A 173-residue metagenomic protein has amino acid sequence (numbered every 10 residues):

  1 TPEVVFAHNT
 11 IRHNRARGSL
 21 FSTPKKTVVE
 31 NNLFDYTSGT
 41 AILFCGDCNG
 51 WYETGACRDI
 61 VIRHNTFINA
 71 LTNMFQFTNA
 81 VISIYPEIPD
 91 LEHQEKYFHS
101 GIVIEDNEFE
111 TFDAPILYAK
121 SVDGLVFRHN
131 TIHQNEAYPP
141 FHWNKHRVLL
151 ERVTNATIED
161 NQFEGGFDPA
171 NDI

Functional and structural regions predicted by a protein language model:
T1, F6, N14, S19 (+14 more regions): Parallel beta-helix/beta-solenoid
I11, K26, F34, N49 (+4 more regions): Short, glycine-/Ser/Thr-/acidic-enriched flexible segments
R15-S22, S38-C45, L71-N79, F112-A119 (+2 more regions): Short glycine/acidic-rich loop motifs that flank beta-strands on beta-rich extracellular proteins
F21, F34, F44, F67-N69 (+5 more regions): Extracellular beta-strand solenoids
C48-T54, N73-F75, P86-K96: Intrinsically disordered, low-complexity Ser/Thr- and acidic-rich flexible linkers and loops, especially at boundaries
M74-P86, H129, W143-K145, L149: Active-site pocket scaffolds in enzymes
L125, H133-N135: Catalytic domains of carbohydrate-active enzymes that cleave complex glycans
